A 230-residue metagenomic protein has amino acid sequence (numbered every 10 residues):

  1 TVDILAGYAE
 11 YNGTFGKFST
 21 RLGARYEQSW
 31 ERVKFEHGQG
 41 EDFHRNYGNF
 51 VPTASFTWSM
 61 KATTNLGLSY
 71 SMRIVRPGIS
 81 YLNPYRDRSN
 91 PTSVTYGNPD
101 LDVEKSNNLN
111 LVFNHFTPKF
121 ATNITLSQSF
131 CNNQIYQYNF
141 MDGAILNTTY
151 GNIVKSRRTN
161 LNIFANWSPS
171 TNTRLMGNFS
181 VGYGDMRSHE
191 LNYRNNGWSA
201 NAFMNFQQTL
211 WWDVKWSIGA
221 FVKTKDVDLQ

Functional and structural regions predicted by a protein language model:
T1, N98, D102, T117 (+1 more regions): Outer membrane beta-barrel strand-and-loop segments of large Gram-negative receptors, especially TonB-dependent
T1-I4, K34-G40, N49, N90-G97 (+5 more regions): Extracytoplasmic loops and strand-loop junctions of Gram-negative outer membrane beta-barrel proteins
V2-D42, Y47-T53, N172-Y183, N205-T224: Surface-exposed extracellular loop regions of Gram-negative outer-membrane beta-barrel proteins
D3-A9, F50-F56, L66, N107-L111 (+2 more regions): Hydrophobic, lipid-facing positions within transmembrane beta-strands of outer-membrane proteins
T14, R25-S29, T57, S71-R73 (+5 more regions): Outer-membrane beta-barrel pore domains and translocons
F15-F18, S59-T63, S106, F116-F120 (+2 more regions): Outer-membrane beta-barrel channels and translocator barrels
K17-S19, Q28-E36, H44, I74-S80 (+6 more regions): Gram-negative outer-membrane beta-barrel proteins
W30-V33, A62-N108, T125-G151: Surface-exposed extracellular loop regions of Gram-negative outer-membrane beta-barrel proteins, predominantly
